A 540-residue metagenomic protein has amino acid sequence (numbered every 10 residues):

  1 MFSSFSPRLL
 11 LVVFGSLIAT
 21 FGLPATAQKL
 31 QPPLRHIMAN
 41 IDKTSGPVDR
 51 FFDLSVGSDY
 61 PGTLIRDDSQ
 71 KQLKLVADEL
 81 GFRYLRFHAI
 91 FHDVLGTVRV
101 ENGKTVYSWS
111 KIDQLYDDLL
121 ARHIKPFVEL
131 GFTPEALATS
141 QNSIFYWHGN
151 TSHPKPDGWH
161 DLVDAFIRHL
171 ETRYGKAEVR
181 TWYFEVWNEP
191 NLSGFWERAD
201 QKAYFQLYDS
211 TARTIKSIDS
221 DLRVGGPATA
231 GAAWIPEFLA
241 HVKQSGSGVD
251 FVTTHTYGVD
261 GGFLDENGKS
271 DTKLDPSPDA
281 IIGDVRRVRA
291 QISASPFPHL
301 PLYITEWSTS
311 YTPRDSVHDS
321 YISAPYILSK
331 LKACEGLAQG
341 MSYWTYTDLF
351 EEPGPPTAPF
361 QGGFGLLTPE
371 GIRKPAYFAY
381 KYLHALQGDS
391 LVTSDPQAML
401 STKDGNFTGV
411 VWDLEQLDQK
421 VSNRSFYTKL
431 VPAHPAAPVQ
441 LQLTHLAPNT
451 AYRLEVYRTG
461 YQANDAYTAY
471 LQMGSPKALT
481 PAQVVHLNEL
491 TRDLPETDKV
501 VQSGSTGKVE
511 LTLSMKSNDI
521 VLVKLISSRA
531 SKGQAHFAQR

Functional and structural regions predicted by a protein language model:
M1-L11: Bacterial N-terminal signal peptides that target proteins for export
L10-F21: Bacterial N-terminal signal peptides
Q28-Y84, R213-K216: N-terminal carbohydrate-binding accessory modules
S55, L119, F166, F184 (+10 more regions): Conserved, mostly hydrophobic/aromatic
L80-P276, R287, P298, T312: Substrate-binding cleft and catalytic face of glycoside hydrolase catalytic domains, especially the flexible beta-alpha
I304-K429, G460-D465: Aromatic/acidic polysaccharide-binding cleft in carbohydrate-active enzymes
S394-T450, E455-S475, E510-K524: Carbohydrate-binding surface patches
A478-R540: C-terminal beta-strand-rich structural cap/linker in extracellular carbohydrate-active enzymes
